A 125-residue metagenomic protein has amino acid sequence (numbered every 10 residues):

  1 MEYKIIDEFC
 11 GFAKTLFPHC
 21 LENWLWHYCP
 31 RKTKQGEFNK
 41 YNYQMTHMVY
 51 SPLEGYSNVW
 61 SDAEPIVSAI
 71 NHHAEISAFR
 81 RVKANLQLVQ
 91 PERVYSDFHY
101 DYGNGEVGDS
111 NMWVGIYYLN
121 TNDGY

Functional and structural regions predicted by a protein language model:
M1-S77: Non-heme Fe(II)/2-oxoglutarate
Y50-Y125: Catalytic core of non-heme Fe(II) oxygenases with the double-stranded beta-helix
